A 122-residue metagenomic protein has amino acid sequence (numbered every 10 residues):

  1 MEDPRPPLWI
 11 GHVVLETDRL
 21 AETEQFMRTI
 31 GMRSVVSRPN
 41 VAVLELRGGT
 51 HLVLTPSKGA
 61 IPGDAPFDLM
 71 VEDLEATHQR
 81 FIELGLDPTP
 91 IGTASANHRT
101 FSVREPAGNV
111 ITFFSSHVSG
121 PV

Functional and structural regions predicted by a protein language model:
M1-P6, I82-V122: Vicinal oxygen chelate
P7-L8, V14-H51: Core segments of cupin and vicinal oxygen chelate
W9-D18, K58-L84, R99-R104, N109: Vicinal oxygen chelate
L20, S37, R47, L74 (+2 more regions): A short, compositionally biased micro-patch
R33, L52-L54, D87-I91: A short linear hydrophobic-aromatic micro-motif
N40, S57-K58, F114-S116: Residue-level structural signal for beta-strand termini and adjacent loop
L52-V53, G59-G63, S119-V122: A short local loop/turn or secondary-structure capping micro-motif enriched for an aromatic residue
